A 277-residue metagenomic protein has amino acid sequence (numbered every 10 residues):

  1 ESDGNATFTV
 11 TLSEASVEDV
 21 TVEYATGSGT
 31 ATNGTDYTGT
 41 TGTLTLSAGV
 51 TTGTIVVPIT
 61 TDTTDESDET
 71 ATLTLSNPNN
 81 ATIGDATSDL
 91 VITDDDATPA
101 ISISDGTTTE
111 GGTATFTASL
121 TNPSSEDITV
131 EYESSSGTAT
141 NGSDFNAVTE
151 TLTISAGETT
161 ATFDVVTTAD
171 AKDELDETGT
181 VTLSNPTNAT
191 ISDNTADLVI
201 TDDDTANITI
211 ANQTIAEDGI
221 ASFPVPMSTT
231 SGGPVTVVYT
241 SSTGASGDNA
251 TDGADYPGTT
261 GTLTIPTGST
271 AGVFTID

Functional and structural regions predicted by a protein language model:
E1-D277: Short boundary segments that mark the start of a structured unit
